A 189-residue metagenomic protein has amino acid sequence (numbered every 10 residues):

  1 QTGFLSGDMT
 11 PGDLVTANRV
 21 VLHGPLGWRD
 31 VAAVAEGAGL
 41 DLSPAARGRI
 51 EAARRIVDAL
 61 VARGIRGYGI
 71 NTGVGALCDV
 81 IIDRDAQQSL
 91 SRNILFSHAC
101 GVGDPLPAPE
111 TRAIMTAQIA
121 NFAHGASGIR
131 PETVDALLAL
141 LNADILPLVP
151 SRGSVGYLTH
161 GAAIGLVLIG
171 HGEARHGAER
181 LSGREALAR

Functional and structural regions predicted by a protein language model:
T10-R189: Conserved, well-structured ligand/cofactor-binding cores
